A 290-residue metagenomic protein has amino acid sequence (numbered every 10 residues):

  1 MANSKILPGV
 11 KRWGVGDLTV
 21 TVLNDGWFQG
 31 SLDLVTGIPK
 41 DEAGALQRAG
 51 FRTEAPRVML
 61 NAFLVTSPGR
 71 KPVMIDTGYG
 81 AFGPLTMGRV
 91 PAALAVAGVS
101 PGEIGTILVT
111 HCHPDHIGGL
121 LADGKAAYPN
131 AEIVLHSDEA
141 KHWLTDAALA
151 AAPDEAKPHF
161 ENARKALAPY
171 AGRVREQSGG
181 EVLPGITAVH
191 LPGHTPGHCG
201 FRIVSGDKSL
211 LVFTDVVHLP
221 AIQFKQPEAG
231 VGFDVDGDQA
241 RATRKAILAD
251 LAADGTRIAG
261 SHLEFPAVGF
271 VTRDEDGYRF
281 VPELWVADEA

Functional and structural regions predicted by a protein language model:
M1-G9, E283-A290: Basic/polar N-terminal segments that are highly enriched at the extreme N-terminus, encompassing both cleavable
I6-A97, G200-V216: Conserved beta-strand hairpin/beta-sheet module of binuclear metal-dependent hydrolase folds, prominently
D17, V65, D76, I104 (+7 more regions): Divalent metal-coordination and catalytic microenvironments
T21-L23, L108, V134, R175-Q177 (+3 more regions): Hydrophobic/aromatic beta-strand patches that form the interior of the parallel beta-sheet core in alpha/beta enzyme
D25-G26, T77-G80, C112, D138-E139 (+4 more regions): Active-site metal-binding loops of divalent metal-dependent hydrolases
T66, P84-V134: Active-site metal-binding motif and surrounding structural segment of the metallo-beta-lactamase
G88, A95-V99, E103, N130-E132 (+3 more regions): Metallo-beta-lactamase
G206-A290: Cap/insert and terminal regions of metallo-dependent hydrolase folds
